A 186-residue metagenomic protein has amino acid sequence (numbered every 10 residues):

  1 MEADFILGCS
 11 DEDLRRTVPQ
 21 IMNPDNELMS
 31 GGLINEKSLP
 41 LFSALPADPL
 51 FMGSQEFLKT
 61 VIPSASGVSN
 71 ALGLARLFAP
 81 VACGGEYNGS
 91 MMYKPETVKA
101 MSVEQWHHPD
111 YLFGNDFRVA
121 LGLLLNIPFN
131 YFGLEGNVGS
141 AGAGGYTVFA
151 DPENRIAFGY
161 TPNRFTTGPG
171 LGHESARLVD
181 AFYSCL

Functional and structural regions predicted by a protein language model:
M1-L186: Catalytic loop of the DD-peptidase/beta-lactamase superfamily, centered on the K-T-G motif and neighboring
